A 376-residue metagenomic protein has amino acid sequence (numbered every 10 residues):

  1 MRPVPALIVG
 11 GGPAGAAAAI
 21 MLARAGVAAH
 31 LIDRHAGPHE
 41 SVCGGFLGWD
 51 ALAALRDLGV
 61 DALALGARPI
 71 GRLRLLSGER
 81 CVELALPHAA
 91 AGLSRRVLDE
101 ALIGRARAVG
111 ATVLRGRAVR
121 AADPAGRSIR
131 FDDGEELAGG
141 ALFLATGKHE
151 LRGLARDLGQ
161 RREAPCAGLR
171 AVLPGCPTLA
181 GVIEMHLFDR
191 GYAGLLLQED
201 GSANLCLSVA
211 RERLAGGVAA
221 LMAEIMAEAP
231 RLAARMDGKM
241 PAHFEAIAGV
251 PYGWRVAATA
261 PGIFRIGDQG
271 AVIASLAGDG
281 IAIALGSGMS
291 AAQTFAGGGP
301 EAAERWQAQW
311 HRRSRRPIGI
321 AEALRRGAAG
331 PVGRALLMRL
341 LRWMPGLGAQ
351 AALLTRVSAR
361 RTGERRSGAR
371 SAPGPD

Functional and structural regions predicted by a protein language model:
M1-A14: Beta1/beta-strand and adjacent pyrophosphate-binding region of the FAD-binding site in flavoprotein oxidoreductases
V9, I20-C43: Glycine-rich FAD pyrophosphate-binding loop
V9, L144-A145, R265: Redox-cofactor binding/interface segments in oxidoreductases and associated redox assembly factors
G12-P13, G37-P38, A282: Residue-level detector of alpha-helix initiation sites
L52, R56-I103, P124: A conserved beta-strand/loop capping segment in the N-terminal third of enzymes that catalyze redox or closely related
R105-R235: Predominantly flavin-linked oxidoreductase catalytic cores and closely associated redox partners
R213-T294: FAD/FMN-dependent oxidoreductases across multiple families
Q293-D376: C-terminal helical "tail/cap" subdomain of flavin- and related membrane-associated enzymes
